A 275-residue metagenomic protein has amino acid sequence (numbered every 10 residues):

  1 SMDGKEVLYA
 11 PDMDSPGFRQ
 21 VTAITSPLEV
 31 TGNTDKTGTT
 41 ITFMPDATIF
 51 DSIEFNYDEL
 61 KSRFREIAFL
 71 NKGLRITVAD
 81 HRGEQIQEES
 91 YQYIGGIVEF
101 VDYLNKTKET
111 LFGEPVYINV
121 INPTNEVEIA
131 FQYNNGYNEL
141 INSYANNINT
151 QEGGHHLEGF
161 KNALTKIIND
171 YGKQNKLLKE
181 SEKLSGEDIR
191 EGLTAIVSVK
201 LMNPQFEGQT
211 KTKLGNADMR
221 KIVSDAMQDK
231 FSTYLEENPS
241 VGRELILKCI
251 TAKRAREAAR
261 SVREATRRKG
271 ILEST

Functional and structural regions predicted by a protein language model:
S1-T275: GHKL-family ATPase ATP-binding module
